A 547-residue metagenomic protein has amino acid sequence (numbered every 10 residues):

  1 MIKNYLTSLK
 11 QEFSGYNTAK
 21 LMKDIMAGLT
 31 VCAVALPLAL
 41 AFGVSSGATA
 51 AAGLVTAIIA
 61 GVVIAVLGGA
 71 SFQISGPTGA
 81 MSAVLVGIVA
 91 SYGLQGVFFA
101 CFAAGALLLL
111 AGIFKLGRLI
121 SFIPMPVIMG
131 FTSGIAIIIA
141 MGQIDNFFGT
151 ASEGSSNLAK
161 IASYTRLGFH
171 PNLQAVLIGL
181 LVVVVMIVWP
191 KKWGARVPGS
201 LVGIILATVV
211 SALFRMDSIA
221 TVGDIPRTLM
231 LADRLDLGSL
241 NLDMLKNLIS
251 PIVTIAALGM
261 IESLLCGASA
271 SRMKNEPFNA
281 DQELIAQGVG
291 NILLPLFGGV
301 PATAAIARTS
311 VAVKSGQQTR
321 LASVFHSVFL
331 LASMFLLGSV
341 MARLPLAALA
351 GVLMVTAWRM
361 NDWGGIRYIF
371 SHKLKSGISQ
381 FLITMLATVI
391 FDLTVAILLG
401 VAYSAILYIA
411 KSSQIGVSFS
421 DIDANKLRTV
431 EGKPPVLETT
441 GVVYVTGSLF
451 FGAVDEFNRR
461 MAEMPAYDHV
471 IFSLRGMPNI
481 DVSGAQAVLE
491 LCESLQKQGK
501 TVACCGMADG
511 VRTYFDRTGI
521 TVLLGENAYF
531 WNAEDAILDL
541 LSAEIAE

Functional and structural regions predicted by a protein language model:
M1-D423, A487, G519: Transmembrane helical cores of multi-pass ion-transport proteins
M1-I2, I537-E547: Intrinsically disordered or compositionally simple regulatory linkers and C-terminal tails in signal-transduction
S75, C504-C505, F530: Active-site-adjacent beta-strand anchor residues
I135, L474, W531: Residues that line or immediately flank small-molecule/substrate-binding pockets and catalytic motifs
L231, R359-L523, L541-E544: The feature marks cytosolic C-terminal regulatory regions of anion transporters and related permeases
V328, V511-R512, W531: Short secondary-structure capping/turn micro-motifs that flank functional sites
L524-D539: Short acidic-hydrophobic, aromatic-tinged amphipathic segments that line or gate anion-handling sites
